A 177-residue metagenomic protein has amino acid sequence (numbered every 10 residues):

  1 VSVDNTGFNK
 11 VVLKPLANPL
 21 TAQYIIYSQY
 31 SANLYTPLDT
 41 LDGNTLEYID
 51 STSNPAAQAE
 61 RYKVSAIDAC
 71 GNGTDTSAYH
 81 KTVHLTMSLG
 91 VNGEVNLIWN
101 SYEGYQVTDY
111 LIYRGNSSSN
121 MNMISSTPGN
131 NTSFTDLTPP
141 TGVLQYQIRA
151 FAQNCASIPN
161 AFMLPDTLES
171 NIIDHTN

Functional and structural regions predicted by a protein language model:
V1-L20, P55-A56, D68-Q106, A152-N177: Pro/Thr/Ser/Gly-rich low-complexity, intrinsically disordered linker/stalk tracts
Q23-A56, D109-G142: Recognizes extended acidic, P/S/T-rich segments that occur within or adjacent to Ig-like beta-sandwich modules
S28-S31, A66-D68, S101, R114-N116 (+1 more regions): Residue-level signal for short segments within beta-strands and strand-turn junctions of well-structured beta-sheet
T40-G43, M87, V91, S125-S126 (+3 more regions): Generic detector of low-complexity/intrinsically disordered segments and short hydrophobic N-terminal stretches
Y48-G73, F134-I158: Beta-strand-rich modules
